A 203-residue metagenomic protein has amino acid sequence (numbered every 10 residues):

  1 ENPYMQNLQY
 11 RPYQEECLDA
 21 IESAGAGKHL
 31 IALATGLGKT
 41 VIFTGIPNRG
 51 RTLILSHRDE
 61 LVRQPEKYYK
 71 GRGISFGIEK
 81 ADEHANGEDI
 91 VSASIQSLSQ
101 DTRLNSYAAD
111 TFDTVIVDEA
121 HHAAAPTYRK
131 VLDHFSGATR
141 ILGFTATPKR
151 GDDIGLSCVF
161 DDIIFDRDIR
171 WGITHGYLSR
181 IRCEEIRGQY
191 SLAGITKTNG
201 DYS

Functional and structural regions predicted by a protein language model:
N2-L30: Conserved pre-motif I regulatory segment
G25-I46: Walker A/P-loop
L30, E66, G73-H84: Conserved RecA-like helicase motor-core motifs
T40-I42, R49-G71: Conserved Walker A/P-loop ATP-binding site and its immediately adjacent core in helicase/helicase-like ATPase domains
D82-T111, A125-K130: Conserved helix/coil segment N-terminal to the catalytic DExD/H
D118-E119: Walker B catalytic acidic pair
H122-R182: Post-DEXD/H (motif II) to motif III coupling segment of the RecA-like Helicase ATP-binding lobe
D201-S203: Conserved interdomain hinge at the start of the Helicase C-terminal
